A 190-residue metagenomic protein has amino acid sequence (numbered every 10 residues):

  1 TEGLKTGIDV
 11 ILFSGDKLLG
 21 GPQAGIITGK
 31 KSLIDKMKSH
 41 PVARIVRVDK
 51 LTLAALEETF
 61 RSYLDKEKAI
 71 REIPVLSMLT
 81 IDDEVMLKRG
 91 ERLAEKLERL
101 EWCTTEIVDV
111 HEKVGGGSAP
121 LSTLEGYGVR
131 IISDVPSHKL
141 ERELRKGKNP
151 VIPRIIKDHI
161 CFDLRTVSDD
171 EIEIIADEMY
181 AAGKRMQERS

Functional and structural regions predicted by a protein language model:
T1-Y63, E98: Conserved PLP-enzyme active-site core in the AAT-like
T6, G20, T28-S32, R47-A54 (+5 more regions): Conserved active-site and cofactor/substrate-binding residues in soluble primary-metabolism enzymes
L12, I26-I27, R130, C161-D163: Structured core elements
D16-L18, K31-I34, E112, D134-P136 (+2 more regions): Short, glycine-/Ser/Thr-/acidic-enriched flexible segments
K31-K38, D65-V75, P120-E125, D158: Short acidic (Asp/Glu) and glycine-rich catalytic loops that position anionic groups and cofactors
T52-L53, E57-G115: Conserved PLP-dependent catalytic core of the aminotransferase class-I/II
A94-H159: Catalytic-core signal marking the mid-to-C-terminal active-site face
D134-S190: PLP-dependent enzyme catalytic core of the Aspartate aminotransferase-like
